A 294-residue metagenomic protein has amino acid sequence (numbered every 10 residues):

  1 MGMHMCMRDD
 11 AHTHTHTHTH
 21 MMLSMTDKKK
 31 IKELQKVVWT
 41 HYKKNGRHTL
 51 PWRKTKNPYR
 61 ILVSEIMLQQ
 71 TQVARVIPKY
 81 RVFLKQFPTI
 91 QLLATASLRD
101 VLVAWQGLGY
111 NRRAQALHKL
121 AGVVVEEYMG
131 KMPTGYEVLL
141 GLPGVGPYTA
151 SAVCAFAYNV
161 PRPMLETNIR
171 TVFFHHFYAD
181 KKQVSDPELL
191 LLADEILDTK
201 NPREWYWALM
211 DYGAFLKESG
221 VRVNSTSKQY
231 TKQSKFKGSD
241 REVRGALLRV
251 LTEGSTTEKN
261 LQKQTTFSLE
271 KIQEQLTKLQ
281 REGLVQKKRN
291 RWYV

Functional and structural regions predicted by a protein language model:
M1-M21: Intrinsically disordered, low-complexity terminal segments enriched in Ser/Thr
H12, W292-V294: Generic recognition of long tandem-repeat/solenoid scaffolds
L23, D27-I31, Q35-V37, H41-E242 (+2 more regions): Catalytic cores of DNA base-excision repair glycosylases
W52, K287, V294: Short beta-strand "wing" residues that participate in macromolecule-binding interfaces
E242-T252: Positively charged, polyanion-binding regions of nucleic-acid-associated proteins
V250-N260: Short capping segments at the starts of secondary-structure elements
L276-T277: Short, hydrophobic-biased segments on the C-terminal half of alpha helices that form "recognition helices"
Q280-R291: A short, conserved structural fragment
